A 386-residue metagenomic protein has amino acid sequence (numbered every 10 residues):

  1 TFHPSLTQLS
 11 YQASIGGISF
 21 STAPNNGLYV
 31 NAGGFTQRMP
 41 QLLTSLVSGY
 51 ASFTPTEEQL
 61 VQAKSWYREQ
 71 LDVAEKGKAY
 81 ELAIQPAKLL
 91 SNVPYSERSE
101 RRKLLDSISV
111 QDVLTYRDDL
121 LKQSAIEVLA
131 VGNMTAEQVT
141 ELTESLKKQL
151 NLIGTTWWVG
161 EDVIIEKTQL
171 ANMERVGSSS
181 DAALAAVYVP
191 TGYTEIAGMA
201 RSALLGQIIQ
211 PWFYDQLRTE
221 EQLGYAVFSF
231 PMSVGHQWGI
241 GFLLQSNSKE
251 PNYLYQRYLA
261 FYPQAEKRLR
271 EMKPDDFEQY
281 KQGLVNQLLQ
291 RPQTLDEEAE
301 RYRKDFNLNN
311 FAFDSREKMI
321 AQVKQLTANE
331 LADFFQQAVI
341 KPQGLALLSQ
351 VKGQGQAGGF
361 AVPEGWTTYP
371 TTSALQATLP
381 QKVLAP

Functional and structural regions predicted by a protein language model:
T1, I153-W212, T219, P370-P386: His/Glu-based metal-binding/catalytic segments typifying zinc-dependent metallopeptidases
F2-S52, Q62-D106, Q123-V131, A183-G192 (+4 more regions): M16 family metallopeptidases and their MPP-like homologs
V110-L146, Q343: Non-catalytic, conformational "gating/processing" segments within enzyme and secreted inhibitor domains
D112-L114, T168-E174, Y225-P231: Glycine-rich, charged/polar anion/phosphate-binding loops that engage phosphate groups from diverse ligands
V113, G154, E317-P386: In a subset of proteins, long, contiguous C-terminal domains/tails are tracked
L142-T156: Glycine-centered hinge/linker elements that transmit conformational signals in sensory and ligand-binding systems
